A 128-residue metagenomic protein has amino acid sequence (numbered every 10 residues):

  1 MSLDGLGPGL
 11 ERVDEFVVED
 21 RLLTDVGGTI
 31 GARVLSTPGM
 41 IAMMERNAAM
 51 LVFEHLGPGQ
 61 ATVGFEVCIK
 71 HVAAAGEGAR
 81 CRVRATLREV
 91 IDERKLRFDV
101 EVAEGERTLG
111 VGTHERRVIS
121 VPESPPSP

Functional and structural regions predicted by a protein language model:
S2-S36: Catalytic strand-loop segment that frames the active site of acyl-thioester-processing enzymes
R12, V63-V67, A79-V83, R94-F98 (+1 more regions): A generic structural signal for short beta-strands and their flanking turns/coil linkers
E15-E19, K70, E115-R117: Generic structural detector for well-ordered beta-strands
T37-I41: Short, charged, low-complexity patches
A42-R46, M50: Short, residue-level hotspots on alpha-helical faces of the histone-fold and other alpha-helical interaction modules
A49-R82: Hydrophobic beta-strand-centered segment that forms part of the acyl-chain substrate-binding groove
E77, L87-P128: HotDog/MaoC-like acyl-thioester-processing domains
